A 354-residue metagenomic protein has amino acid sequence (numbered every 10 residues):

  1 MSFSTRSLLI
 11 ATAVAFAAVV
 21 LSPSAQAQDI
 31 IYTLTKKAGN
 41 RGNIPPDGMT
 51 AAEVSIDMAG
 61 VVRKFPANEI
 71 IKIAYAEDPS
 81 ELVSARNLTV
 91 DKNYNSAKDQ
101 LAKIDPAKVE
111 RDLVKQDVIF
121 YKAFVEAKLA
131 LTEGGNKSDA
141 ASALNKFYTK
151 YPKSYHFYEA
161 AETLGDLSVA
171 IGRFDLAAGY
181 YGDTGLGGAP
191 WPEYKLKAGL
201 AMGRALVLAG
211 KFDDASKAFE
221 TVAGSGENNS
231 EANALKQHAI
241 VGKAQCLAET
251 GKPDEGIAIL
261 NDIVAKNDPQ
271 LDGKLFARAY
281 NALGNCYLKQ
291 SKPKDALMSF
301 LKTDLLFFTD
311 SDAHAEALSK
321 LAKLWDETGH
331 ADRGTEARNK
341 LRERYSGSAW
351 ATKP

Functional and structural regions predicted by a protein language model:
A25-Y151, Y155-D166, A170, G188-A189 (+3 more regions): Compositionally biased alpha-helical segments
Y75, L113-D117, Y155, E193-K195 (+4 more regions): Residue signature of alpha-solenoid helical repeat architecture, marking inter-repeat boundaries and helix-start
M298-L305, S319-A349: TPR/TPR-like (Sel1-like) alpha-helical repeat modules
